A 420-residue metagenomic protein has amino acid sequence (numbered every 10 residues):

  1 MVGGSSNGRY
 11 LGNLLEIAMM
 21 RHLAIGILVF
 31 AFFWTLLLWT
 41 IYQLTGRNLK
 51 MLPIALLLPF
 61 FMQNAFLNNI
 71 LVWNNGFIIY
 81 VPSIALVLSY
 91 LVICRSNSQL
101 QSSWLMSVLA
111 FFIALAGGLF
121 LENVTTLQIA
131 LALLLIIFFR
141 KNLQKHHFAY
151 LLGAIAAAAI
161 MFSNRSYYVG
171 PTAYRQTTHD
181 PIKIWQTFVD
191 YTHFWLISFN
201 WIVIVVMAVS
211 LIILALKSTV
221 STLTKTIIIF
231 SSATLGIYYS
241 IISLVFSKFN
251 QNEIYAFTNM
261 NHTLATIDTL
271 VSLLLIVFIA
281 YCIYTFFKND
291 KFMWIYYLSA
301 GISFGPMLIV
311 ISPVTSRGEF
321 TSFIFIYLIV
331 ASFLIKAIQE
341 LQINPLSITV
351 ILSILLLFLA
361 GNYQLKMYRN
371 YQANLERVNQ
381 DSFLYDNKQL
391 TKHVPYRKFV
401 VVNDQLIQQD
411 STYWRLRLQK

Functional and structural regions predicted by a protein language model:
M1-L36, G46-K50, H147, N344-K420: Intrinsically disordered, polar/acidic, low-complexity terminal segments
M1-R21, N74, E122-A130, I137-I276 (+1 more regions): Transmembrane catalytic cores of multi-pass membrane glycosyltransferases and polysaccharide-assembly enzymes
E16, G26-T40, S83-L86, V271 (+2 more regions): Transmembrane alpha-helices of multi-pass, membrane-embedded glycan-processing enzymes that use lipid-linked
L37-P53, M62, S96, K336: Transmembrane alpha-helical segments of multipass membrane enzymes and assembly factors that act on membrane-embedded
L57-A65, A114-L119, G153-N164, S231-L244 (+2 more regions): Aromatic-anchored segments of alpha-helical transmembrane domains
L57-R95, L121, N261-I279, S303-V330: Membrane-interface micro-motifs in multi-pass membrane enzymes
V87-L105, N142: Membrane-interface transmembrane helices that cradle and orient dolichyl/undecaprenyl
S107, I227-A233, F287-G301, K336-N362: Signature aromatic-anchored transmembrane alpha helix within multi-pass, membrane-resident enzymes that catalyze glycan
